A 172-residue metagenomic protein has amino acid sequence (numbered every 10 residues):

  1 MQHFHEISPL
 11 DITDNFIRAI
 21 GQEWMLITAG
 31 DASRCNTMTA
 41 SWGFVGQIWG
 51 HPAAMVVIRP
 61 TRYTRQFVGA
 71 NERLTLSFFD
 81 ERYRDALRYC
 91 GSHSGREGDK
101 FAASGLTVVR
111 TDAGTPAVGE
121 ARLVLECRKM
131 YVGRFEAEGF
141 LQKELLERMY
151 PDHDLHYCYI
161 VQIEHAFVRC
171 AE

Functional and structural regions predicted by a protein language model:
M1-E172: Basic, polyanion-binding surface patches
